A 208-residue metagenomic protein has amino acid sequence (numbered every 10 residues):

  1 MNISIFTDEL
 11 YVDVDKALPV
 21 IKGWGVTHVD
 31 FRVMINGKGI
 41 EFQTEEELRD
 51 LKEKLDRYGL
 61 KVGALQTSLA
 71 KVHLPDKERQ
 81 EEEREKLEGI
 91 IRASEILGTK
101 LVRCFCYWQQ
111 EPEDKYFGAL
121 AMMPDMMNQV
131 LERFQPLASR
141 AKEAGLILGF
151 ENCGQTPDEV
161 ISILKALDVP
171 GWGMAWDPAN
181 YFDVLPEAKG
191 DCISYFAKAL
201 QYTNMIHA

Functional and structural regions predicted by a protein language model:
M1-T7, V29-F31, V62-T67, V102-C104 (+3 more regions): Hydrophobic faces of well-ordered beta-strands that scaffold small-molecule active sites in alpha/beta enzyme cores
I3, V20-V26: A short, Lys/Arg-enriched amphipathic alpha-helix followed by its capping loop at the start of a domain
D8-V12, I35, C153-T156, A188: Short beta->alpha connector loops
D13-K16, E46-L51, D158, K189-Y195: Alpha-helical scaffolding within the catalytic cores of extracellular/periplasmic polymer-degrading hydrolases
K16, V20, K54-R57, H73-M174 (+1 more regions): Active-site acidic/histidine proton-transfer and metal-coordination neighborhood in alpha/beta enzyme cores
W24, I96-L97, Q201: Structural motif
D30-L55, C106-E113: Glycine-rich, proline-tolerant flexible connector loops at the mouths of alpha/beta enzymes
I161-I163, P186-A208: Glycoside hydrolase catalytic-domain groove-lining segments
